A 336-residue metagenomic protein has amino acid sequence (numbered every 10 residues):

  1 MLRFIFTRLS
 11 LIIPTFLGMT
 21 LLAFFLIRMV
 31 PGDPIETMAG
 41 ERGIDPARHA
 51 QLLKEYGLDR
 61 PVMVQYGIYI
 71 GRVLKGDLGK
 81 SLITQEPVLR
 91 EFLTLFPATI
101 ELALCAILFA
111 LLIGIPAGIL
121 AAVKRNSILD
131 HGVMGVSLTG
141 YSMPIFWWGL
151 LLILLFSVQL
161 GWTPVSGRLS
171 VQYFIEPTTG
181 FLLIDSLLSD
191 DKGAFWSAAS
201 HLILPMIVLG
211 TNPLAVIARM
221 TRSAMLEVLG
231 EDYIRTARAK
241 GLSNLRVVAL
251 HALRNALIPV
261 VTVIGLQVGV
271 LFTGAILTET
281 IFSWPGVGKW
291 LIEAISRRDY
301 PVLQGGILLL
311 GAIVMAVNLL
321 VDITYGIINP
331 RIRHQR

Functional and structural regions predicted by a protein language model:
L2-F4, F96-L129, I145, V158 (+1 more regions): Alpha-helical transmembrane segments of integral membrane proteins, especially multi-pass inner/plasma-membrane
F6-F16: N-terminal signal-anchor/signal peptide hydrophobic helix marking the start of the first transmembrane segment
L9, L52, V62-L78, V88 (+7 more regions): Hydrophobic alpha-helical segments of integral membrane proteins, encompassing both true transmembrane helices
I12, L95, T99, G135-S142 (+2 more regions): Residue-level signal for discrete positions within transmembrane alpha-helices of multi-pass small-molecule
T15-G67, F156-A194: Hydrophobic alpha-helical transmembrane segments of membrane transport/permease proteins and related membrane-embedded
F16-L21, G140-G161, Q267: Hydrophobic alpha-helical membrane-insertion segments
D59-I115: An internal, D/E-rich "acidic patch" concept
